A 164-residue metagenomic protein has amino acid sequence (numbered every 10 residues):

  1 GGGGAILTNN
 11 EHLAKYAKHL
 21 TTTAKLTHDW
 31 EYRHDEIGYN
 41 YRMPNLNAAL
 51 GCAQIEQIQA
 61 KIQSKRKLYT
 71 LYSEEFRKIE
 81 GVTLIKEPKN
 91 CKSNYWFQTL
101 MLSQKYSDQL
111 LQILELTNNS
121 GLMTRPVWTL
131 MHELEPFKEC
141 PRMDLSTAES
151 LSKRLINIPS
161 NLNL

Functional and structural regions predicted by a protein language model:
G1-I6: Glycine-rich phosphate-binding loop of ATP-grasp-fold ATP-dependent ligases
N9-L164: PLP-dependent aminotransferase class I/II
